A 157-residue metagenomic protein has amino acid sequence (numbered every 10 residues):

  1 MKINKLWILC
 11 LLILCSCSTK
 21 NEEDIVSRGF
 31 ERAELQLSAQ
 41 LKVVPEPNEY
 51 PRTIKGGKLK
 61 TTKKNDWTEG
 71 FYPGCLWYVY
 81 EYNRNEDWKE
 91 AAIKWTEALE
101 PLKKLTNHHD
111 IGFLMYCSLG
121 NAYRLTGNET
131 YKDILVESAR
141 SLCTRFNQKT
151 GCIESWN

Functional and structural regions predicted by a protein language model:
M1-D24: Bacterial Sec-dependent N-terminal signal peptides
K20-N157: Glycan-recognition and catalytic cores of secretory/periplasmic carbohydrate-active enzymes
